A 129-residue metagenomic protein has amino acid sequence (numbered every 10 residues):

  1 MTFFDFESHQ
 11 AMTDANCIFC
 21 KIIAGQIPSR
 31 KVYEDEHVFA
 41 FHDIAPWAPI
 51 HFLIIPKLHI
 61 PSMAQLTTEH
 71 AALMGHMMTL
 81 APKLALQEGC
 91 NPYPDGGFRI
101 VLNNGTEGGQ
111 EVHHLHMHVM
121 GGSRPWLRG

Functional and structural regions predicted by a protein language model:
T2-G129: HIT superfamily nucleotide-processing domains
